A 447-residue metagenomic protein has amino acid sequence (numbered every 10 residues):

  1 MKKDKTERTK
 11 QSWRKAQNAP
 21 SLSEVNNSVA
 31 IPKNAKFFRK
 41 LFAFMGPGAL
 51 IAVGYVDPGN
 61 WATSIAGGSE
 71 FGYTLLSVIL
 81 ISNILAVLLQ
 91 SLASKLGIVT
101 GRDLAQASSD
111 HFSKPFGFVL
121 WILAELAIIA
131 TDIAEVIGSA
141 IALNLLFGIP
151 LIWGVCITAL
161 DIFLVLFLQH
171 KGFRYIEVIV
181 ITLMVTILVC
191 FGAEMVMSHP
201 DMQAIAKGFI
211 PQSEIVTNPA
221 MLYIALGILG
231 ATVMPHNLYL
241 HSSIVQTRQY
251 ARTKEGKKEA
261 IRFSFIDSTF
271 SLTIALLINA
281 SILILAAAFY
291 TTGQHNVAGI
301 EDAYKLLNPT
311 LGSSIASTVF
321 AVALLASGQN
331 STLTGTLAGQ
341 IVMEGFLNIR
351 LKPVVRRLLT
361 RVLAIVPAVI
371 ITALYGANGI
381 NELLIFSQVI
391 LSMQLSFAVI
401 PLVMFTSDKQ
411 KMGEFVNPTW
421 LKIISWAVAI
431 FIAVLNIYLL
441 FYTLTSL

Functional and structural regions predicted by a protein language model:
S23-V29, T63-G68, S91-F116, I141 (+3 more regions): Flexible loop linkers connecting adjacent transmembrane helices in multi-pass alpha-helical membrane transporters
K36-R39, A66-S91, A105, S109 (+2 more regions): Extracellular loop-to-transmembrane helix junctions
I51, V78-H111, L120-L126, N330: Juxtamembrane transmembrane-helix boundary signature
L85-Q90, P115-E135, A140-Q169, G230-A231 (+1 more regions): Helix-loop-helix module between adjacent transmembrane segments
A86-V99, V245-E255, T273-D302: Extracellular/periplasmic helix-exit of transmembrane alpha-helices
P115-G117, I152-V155, F270, S317 (+3 more regions): Loop-to-transmembrane helix boundary motifs in multi-pass membrane proteins
W121-I122, L146-L168, T186, C190 (+2 more regions): Transmembrane alpha-helical segments of multi-pass small-molecule transport proteins
I162, M184-S213, L222-S243, P401-Q410 (+1 more regions): Hydrophobic alpha-helical segments and their helix-loop junctions in multi-pass secondary transporters
